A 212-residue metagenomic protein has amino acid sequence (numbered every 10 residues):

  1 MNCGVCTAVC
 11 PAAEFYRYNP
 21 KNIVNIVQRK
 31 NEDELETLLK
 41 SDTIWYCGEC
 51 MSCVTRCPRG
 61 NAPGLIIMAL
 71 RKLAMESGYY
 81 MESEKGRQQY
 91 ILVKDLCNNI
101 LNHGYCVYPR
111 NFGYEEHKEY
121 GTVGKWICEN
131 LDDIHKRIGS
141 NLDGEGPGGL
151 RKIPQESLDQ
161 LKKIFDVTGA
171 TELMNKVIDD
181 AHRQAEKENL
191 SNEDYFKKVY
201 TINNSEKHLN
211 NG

Functional and structural regions predicted by a protein language model:
M1-E14, S41-N61: Cysteine-centered iron-sulfur cluster-binding motifs in ferredoxin-type domains/subunits of redox enzymes
T7, T37, T43, T55 (+3 more regions): Residue-identity detector for threonine
A8, A12-A13, A62, A69 (+4 more regions): A sequence-composition feature that detects small, non-aromatic residues
F15-Y46, G60-L142, G148: Ferredoxin-type iron-sulfur electron-transfer modules in oxidoreductases and energy-metabolism complexes
V123-G212: C-terminal, charged low-complexity interaction regions
